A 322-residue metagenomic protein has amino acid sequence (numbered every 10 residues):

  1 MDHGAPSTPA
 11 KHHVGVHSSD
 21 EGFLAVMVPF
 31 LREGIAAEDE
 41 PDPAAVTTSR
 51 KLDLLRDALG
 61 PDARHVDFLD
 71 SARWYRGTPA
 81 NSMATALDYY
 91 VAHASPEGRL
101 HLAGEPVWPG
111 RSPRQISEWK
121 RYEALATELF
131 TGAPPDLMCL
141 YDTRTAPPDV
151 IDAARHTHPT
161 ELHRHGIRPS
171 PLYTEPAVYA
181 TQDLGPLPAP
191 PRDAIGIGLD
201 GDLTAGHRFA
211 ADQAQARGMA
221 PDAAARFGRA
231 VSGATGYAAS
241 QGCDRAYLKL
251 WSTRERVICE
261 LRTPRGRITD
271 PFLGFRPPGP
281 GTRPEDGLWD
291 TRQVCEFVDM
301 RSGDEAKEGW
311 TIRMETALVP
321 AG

Functional and structural regions predicted by a protein language model:
M1-P188: Positively charged, polar, low-complexity stretches
V16, P190-L199: Short amphipathic
M27, Y122, V231, P284-G287: Amphipathic coiled-coil/heptad-repeat helices and related helical stalk/stem segments that mediate oligomerization
G185, G236-G322: Conserved beta-strand-loop-beta-strand hairpin that lines the nucleotide-binding pocket of ATP/GTP-utilizing enzymes
L199, L203, F227, P284-G287: The cytosolic transmitter module of two-component sensor histidine kinases
T204-T235, A239: Conserved short strand/loop->alpha-helix "switch" segment adjacent to the catalytic nucleotide/phosphoryl-transfer site
